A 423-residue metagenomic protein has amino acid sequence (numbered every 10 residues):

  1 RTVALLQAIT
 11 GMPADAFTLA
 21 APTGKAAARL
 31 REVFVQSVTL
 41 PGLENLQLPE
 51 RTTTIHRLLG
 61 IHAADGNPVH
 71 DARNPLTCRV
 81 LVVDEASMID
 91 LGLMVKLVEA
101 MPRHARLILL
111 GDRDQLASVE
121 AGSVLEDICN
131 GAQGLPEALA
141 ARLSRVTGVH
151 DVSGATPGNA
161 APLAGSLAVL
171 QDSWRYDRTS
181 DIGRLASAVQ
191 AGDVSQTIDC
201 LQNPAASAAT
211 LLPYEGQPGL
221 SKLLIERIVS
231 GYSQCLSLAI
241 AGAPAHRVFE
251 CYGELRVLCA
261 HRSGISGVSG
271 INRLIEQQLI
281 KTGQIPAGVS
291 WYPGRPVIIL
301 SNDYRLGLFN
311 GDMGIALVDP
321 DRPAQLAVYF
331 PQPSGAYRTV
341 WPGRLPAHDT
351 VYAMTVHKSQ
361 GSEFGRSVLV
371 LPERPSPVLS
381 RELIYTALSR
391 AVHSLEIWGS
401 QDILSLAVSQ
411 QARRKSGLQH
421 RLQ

Functional and structural regions predicted by a protein language model:
R1-C200: ASCE P-loop NTPase helicase motor core
L19, L109, V257-C259, L369 (+1 more regions): Structural beta-sheet core signal
A27-A28, I265-S266, I403-A407: Short, charged/polar "capping" segments at the starts of alpha-helices and the immediately preceding loops
T54, D84, D112, L170 (+5 more regions): Residue-level signature of catalytic and energy-coupling elements of molecular machines, predominantly ATP/GTP-dependent
P102, S290-P293, F309, S359: Residue-level recognition of short, solvent-exposed, well-ordered loop/turn junctions that link secondary-structure
D114-V297, D303-L306, L317: Conserved helicase motor core of P-loop NTPases
A191, D312-Q423: C-terminal accessory regions
